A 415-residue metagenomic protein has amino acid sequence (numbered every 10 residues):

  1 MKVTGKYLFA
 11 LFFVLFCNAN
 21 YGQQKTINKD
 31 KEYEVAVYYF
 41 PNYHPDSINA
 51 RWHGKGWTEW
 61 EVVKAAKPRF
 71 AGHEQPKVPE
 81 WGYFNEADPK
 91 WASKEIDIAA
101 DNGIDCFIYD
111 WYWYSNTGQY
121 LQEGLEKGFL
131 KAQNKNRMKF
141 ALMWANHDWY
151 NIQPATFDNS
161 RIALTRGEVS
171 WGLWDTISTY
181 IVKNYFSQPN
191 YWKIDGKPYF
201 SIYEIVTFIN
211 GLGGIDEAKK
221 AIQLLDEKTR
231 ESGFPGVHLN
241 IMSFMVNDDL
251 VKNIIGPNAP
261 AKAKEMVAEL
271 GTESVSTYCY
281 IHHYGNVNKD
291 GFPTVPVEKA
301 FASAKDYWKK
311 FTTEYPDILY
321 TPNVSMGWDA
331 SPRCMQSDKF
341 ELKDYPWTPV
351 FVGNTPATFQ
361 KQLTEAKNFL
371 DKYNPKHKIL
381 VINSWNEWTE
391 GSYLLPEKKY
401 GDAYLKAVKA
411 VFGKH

Functional and structural regions predicted by a protein language model:
M1-K25: Bacterial Sec-dependent N-terminal signal peptides
Q24-H415: Glycan-processing catalytic domains of CAZymes
